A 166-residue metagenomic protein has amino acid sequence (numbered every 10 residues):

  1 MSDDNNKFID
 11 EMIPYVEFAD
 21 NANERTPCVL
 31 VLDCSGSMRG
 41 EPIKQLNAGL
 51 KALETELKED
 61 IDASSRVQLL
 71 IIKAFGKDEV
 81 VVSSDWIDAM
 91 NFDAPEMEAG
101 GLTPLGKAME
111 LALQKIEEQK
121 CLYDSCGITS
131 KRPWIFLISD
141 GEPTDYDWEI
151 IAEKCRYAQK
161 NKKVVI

Functional and structural regions predicted by a protein language model:
M1-V29, C34-K44, K58, E118-I128: Acidic, polar low-complexity linker/tail segments
R25-T26, V67, R132, N161-V165: Short glycine-/polar-rich loops that comprise or flank the Walker A/P-loop and associated switch/sensor motifs
V31-S35, L46, A112, I128-D145: DG-centered beta-turn motif at the end of beta-strands
P42-N47, G101-E110, D147: Phosphate/oxyanion-binding active-site loops and adjacent basic polyanion-contact surfaces
L46-K58: An active-site-proximal "capping" alpha-helix that borders the catalytic cofactor pocket
S65-E96: Short beta-strand-loop
E79-V80, N91-K131, V165: Von Willebrand factor
G141-I166: VWA/integrin I-like adhesion module and closely mimicked acidic/polar interface patches used
